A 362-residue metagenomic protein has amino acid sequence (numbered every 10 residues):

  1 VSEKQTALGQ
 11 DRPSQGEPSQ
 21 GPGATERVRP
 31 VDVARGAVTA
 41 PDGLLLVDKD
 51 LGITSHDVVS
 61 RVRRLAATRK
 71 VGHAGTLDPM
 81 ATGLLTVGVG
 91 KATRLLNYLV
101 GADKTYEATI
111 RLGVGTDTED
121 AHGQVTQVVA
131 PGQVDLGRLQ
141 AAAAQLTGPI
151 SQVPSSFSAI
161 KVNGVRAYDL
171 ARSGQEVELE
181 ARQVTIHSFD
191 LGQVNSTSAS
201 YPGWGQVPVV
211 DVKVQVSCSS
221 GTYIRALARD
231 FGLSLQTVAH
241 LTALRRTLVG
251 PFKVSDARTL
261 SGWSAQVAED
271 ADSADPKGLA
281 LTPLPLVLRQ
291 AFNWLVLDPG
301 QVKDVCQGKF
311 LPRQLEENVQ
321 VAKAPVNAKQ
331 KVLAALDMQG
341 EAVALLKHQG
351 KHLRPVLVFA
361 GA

Functional and structural regions predicted by a protein language model:
S2-D50, H56-H73, L77, A81 (+4 more regions): Accessory RNA 3′-end/elbow-binding domains used by RNA modification enzymes
R64-L65, T86, V177-Q236: The conserved catalytic core of RNA pseudouridine synthases
K70-V100, S156-F157, D169-S173: Glycine/acidic-rich beta-strand-loop module
V87, A108, G164, L227 (+2 more regions): Residue-level signal for inorganic ion chemistry
N97-P154: Acidic, low-complexity central loop/insert segments
A108-I110, F189, V214-V216, L244 (+1 more regions): A structural signal for short, well-ordered beta-strand segments
S158, V162-H187: Extended alpha-helical targeting/anchoring segments, especially N-terminal organellar/secretory targeting helices
